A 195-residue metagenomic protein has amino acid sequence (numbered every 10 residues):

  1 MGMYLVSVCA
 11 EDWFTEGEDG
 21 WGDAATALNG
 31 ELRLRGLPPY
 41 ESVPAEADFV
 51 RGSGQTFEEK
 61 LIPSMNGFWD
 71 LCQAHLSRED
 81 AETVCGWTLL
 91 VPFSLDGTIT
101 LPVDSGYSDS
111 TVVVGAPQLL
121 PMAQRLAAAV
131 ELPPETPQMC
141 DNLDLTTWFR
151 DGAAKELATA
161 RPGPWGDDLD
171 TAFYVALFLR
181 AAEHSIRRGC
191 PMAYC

Functional and structural regions predicted by a protein language model:
M1-H184, R188-C195: Acidic (Asp/Glu-rich) sequence patches and key acidic residues that form negatively charged surfaces used
